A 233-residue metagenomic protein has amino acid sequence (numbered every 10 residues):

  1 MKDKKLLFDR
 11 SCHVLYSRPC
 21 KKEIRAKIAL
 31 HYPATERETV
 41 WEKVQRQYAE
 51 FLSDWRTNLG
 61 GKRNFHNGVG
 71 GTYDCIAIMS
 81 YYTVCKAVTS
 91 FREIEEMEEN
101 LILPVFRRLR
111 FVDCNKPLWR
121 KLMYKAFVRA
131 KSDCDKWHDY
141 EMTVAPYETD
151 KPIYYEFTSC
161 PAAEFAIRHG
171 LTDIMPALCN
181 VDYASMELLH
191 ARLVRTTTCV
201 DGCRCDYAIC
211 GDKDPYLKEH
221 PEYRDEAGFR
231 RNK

Functional and structural regions predicted by a protein language model:
M1-C85: N-terminal, charged low-complexity regulatory/assembly segments
H66-N67, A166-H169, R224: A short, structure-level motif marking secondary-structure boundaries and short turns
Y73-R168: Amphipathic interaction/junction segments at domain boundaries or subunit interfaces
M142-D201: Short, hydrophobic/π-rich interface segment
A162-E164, D212-E219: Short, charged/polar, Gly/Pro-enriched secondary-structure boundary elements
A184, E222-K233: Short, cationic low-complexity segments
T196, G202-D212: C-terminal edge-of-domain segments
D206-A208, E219, D225-A227: N-terminal functional module detector in eukaryotic proteins
